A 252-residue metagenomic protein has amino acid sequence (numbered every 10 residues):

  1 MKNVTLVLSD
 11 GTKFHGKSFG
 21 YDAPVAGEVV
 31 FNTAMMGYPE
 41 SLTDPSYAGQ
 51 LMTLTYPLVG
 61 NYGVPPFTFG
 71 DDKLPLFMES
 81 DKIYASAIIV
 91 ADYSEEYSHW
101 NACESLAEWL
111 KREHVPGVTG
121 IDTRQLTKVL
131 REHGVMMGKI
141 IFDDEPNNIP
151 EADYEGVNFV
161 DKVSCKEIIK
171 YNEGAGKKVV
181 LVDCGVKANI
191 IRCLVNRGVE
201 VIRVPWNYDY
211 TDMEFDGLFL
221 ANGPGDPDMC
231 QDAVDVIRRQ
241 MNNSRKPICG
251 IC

Functional and structural regions predicted by a protein language model:
M1-Y208, P227, D235: RNA-binding accessory domains that recognize and position tRNA/RNA substrates
D92, A221-N222: Short, histidine-centered active-site or binding-site loop motifs used for metal coordination, general acid-base
V182, V204, L220-A221, I251: Generic beta-strand/beta-sheet core signal
M213-L218: Short acidic/histidine-rich motifs immediately flanking catalytic phosphotransfer sites in two-component signaling
N222-C252: Cysteine-nucleophile active-site neighborhood
